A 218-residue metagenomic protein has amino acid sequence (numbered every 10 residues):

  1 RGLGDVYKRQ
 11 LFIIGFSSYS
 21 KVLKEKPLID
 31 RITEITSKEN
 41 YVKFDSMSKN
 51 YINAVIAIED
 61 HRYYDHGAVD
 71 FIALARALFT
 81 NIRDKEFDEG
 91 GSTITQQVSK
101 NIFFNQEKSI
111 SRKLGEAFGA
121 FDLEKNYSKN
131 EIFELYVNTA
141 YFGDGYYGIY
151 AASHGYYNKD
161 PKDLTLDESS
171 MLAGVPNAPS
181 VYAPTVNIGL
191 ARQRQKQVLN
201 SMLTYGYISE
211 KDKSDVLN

Functional and structural regions predicted by a protein language model:
R1, D5-N218: Juxtamembrane regions of bacterial inner-membrane/periplasmic proteins, predominantly the peptidoglycan biogenesis
